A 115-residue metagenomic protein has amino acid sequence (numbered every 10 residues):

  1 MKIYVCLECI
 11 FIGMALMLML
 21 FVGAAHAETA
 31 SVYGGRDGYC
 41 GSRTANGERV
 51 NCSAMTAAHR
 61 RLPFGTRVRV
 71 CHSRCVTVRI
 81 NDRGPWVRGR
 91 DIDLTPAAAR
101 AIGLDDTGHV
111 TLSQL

Functional and structural regions predicted by a protein language model:
K2-E8, L16-L115: Secreted/periplasmic proteins
